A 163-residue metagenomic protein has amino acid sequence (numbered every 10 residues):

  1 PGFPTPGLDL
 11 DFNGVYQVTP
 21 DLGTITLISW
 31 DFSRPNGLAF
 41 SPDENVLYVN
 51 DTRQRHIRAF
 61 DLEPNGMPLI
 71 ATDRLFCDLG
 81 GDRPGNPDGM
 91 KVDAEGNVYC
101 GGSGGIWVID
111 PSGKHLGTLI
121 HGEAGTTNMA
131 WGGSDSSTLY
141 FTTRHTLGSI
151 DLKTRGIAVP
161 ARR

Functional and structural regions predicted by a protein language model:
P1, D9-G14, I25-V46, L79-S103 (+2 more regions): Beta-rich, blade/repeat-based domains predominating in secreted/periplasmic proteins but also intracellular
D9-N13, Q54, I70: A detector of repeated loop/turn-to-beta-strand junctions in beta-rich toroidal repeat architectures
N13-Y16, H56-R58, G105-W107, T146: A short loop-to-beta-strand structural motif that recurs across blades of beta-propeller domains
V18, F60-L62, V108-I109, I150-L152: Hydrophobic/aromatic beta-strand positions that recur at structurally equivalent sites within the blades
L22-T24, Q54, P64, S112-H115 (+1 more regions): Short coil turn/linker residues within repeat-based beta-strand modules
G23-W30, T72-G80, K114-L119: A short beta-strand motif characteristic of beta-propeller blades
F60-P68, L152-V159: Short loop/turn segments immediately following beta-strands, especially the blade-tip and inter-blade linker loops
T127-R163: Blade-level signature of beta-propeller repeat domains, shared across WD40, Kelch, NHL, RCC1 and BNR/Asp-box propellers
